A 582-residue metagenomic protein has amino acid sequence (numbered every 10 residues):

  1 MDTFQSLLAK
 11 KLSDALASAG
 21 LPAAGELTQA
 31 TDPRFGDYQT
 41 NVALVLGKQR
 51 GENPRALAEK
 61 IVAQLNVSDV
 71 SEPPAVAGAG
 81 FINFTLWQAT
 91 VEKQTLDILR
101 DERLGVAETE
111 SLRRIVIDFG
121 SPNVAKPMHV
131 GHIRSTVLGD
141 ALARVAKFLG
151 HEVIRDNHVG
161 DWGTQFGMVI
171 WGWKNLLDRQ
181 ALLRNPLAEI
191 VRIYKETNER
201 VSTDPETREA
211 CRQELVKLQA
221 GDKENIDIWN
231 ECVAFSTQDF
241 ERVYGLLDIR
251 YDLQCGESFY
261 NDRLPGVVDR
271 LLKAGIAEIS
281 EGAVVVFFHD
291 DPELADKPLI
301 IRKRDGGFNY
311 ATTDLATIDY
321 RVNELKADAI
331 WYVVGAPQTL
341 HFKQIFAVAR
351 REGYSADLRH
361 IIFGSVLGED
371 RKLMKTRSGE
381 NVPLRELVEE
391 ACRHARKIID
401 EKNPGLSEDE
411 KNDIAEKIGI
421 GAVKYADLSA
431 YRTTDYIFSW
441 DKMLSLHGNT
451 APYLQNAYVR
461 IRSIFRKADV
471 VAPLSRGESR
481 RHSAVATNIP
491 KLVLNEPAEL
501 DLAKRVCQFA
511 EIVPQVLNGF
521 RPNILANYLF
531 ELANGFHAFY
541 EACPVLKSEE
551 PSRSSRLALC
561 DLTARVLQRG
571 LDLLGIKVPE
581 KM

Functional and structural regions predicted by a protein language model:
M1-E92, R100, L104-V471, S483-M582: Non-catalytic interaction-recognition regions
